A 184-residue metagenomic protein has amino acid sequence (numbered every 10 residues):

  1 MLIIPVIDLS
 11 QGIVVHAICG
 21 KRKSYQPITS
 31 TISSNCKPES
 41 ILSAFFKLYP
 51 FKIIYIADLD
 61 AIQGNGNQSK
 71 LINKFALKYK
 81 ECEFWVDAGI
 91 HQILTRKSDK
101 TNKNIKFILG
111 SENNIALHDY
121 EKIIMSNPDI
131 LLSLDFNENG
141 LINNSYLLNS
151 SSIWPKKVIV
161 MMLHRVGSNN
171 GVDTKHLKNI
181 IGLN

Functional and structural regions predicted by a protein language model:
M1-L9, I32-E39, C82-W85, G140-Y146: Phosphate-binding glycine-rich loops and adjacent basic patches that engage nucleotide phosphates, nucleic-acid
L2-V6, K52-Y55, E81-D87, N104-I108 (+3 more regions): Structural preference for beta-strand elements that scaffold enzyme active sites
I3, A17, I62-L77, A88-K100 (+2 more regions): Active-site-adjacent beta->alpha loops and helix N-cap segments on the catalytic face of soluble alpha/beta enzymes
L9-T31, R96-G167: Conserved anion-binding
C19-N65: N-terminal beta-alpha supersecondary unit
P38-F46, L147-S150, G171-G182: A short, acidic, amphipathic alpha-helical segment used as a generic capping/interface helix at domain edges
L59, I90, F136: Residue-level "edge-of-site" marker
